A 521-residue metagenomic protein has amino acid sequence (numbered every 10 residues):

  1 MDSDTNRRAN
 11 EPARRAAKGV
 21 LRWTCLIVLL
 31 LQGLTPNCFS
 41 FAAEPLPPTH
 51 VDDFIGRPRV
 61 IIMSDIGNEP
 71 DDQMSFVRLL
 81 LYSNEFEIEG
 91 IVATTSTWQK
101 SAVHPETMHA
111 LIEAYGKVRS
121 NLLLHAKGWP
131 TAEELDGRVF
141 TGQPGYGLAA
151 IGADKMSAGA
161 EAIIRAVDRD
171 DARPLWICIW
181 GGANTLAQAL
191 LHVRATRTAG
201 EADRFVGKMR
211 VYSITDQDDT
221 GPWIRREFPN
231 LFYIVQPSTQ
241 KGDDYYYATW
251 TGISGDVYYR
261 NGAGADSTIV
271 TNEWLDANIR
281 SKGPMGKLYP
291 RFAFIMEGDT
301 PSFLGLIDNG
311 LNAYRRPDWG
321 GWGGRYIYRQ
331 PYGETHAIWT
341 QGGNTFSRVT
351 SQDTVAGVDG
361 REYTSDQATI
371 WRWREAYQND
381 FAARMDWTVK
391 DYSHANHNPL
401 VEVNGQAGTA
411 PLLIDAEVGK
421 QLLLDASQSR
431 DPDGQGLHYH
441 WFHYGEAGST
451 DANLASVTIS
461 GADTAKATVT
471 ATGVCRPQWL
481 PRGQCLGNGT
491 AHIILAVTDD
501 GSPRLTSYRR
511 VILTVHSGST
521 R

Functional and structural regions predicted by a protein language model:
M1-G19: N-terminal secretory signal peptides that target proteins for export/translocation
W23-N37: Bacterial N-terminal signal peptides
F41-L423, S429-A455: N-terminal acidic, glycine/proline-rich low-complexity segments
H443-L480: Surface-exposed, flexible coil segments in extracellular/virion-facing regions
T498-R504: Short, solvent-exposed loop/turn segments at the edges of extracellular beta-sandwich modules
R504-V511: Extracellular and select intracellular beta-sandwich modules with Ser/Thr-enriched, small-residue motifs on
T514-R521: Extracellular interdomain linker/stem segments of modular secreted and single-pass surface proteins
